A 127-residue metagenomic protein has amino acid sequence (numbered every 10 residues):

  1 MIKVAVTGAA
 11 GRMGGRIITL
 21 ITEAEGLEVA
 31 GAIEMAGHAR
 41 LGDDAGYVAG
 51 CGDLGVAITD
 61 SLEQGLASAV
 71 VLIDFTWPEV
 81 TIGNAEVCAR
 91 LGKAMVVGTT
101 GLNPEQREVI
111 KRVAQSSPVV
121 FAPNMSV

Functional and structural regions predicted by a protein language model:
V4-G8: Conserved N-terminal Rossmann-fold NAD(P)-binding element of oxidoreductases
A9, T76: NAD(P)H cofactor-binding loop motif with strongest signal on the N-terminal glycine-rich segment
A10, G14-T19: N-terminal Rossmann NAD(P)H-binding glycine-rich loop of SDR-like oxidoreductase domains
E23-C51: NAD(P)-binding Rossmann-fold cofactor-contacting core
E28, A57, A94, P118-V120: Proline-centered loop/turn at the N-terminus of a beta-strand
L54-S68: Short acidic low-complexity segments
L72-I73: N-terminal Rossmann-like NAD(P) cofactor-binding module of classical short-chain dehydrogenase/reductase
E79-L91, G98-A122: Rossmann-fold NAD(P)-binding glycine/threonine-rich loop
